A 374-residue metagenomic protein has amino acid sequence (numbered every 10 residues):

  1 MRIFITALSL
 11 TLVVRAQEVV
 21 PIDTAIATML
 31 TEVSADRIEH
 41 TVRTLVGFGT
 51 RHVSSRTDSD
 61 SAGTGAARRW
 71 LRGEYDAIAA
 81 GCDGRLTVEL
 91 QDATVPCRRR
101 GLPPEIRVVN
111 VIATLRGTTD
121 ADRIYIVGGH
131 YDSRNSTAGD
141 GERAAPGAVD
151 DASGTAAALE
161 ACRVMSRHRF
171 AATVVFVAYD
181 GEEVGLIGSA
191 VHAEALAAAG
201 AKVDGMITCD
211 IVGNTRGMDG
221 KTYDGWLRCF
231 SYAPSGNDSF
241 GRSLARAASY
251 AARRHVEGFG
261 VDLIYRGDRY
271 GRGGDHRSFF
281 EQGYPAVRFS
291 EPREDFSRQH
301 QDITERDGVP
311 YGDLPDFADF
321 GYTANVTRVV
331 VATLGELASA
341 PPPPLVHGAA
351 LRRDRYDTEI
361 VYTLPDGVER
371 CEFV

Functional and structural regions predicted by a protein language model:
I3-R15: Sec-dependent N-terminal signal peptides
Q17-A62, R298, E305-D313: N-terminal capping segment at the start of a domain
R37-L115: A non-catalytic alpha/beta surface segment that caps or lines the substrate-entry region of metallo-dependent hydrolase
V46, V212-S231, Y265-S339: Active-site-adjacent mobile loop/cap segments within catalytic or ligand-binding domains
A113, V127-L186, V330: Alpha-helical metal-binding/catalytic segments enriched in His/Glu/Asp
Y179-S278, Q282, A286: Metal-dependent peptidase/peptidase-like ectodomains
G335-V368: Pro/Thr/Ser/Gly-rich low-complexity, intrinsically disordered linker/stalk tracts
V368-V374: Extracellular low-complexity, O-glycosylation-prone stalks/linkers
